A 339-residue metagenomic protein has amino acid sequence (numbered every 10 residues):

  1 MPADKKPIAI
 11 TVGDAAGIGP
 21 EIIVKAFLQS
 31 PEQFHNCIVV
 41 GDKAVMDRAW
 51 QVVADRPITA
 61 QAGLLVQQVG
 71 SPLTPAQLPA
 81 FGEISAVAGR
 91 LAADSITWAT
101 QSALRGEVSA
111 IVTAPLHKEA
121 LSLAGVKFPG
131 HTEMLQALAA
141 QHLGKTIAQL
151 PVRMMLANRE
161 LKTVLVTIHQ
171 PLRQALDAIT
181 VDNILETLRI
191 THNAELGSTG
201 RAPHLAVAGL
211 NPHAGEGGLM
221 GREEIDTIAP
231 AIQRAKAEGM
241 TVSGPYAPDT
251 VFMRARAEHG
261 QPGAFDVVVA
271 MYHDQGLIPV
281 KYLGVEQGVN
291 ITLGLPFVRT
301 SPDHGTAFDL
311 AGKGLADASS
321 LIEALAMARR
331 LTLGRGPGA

Functional and structural regions predicted by a protein language model:
M1-M134, A140, A178-M271, Q275-V289 (+3 more regions): Contiguous, glycine/small-aliphatic-enriched amphipathic segments in soluble metabolic enzymes
G130, K145-I147, P171: Alpha-helix capping and helix-coil boundary motifs
Q136-R153: FAD-binding core/adjacent interface of flavoenzyme oxidoreductases
M154-A178: Ligand-binding beta-strand-loop-alpha-helix segment within the catalytic cores of soluble metabolic enzymes
